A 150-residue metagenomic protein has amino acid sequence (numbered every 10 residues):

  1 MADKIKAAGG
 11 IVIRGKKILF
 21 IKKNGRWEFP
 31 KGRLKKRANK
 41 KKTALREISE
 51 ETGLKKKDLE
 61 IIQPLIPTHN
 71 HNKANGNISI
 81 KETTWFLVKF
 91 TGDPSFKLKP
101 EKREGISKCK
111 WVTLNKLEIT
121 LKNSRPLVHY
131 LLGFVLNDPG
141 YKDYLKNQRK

Functional and structural regions predicted by a protein language model:
M1-P30: N-terminal strand-loop-strand
A8-I13, R37-A38, R149: Short acidic/polar alpha-helix capping motifs at helix-coil junctions
R26-E28, K35-K36, P126-L127: Short, surface-exposed beta-strand-loop junctions and turns on beta-sheet-rich folds
E28, I62, I66, N77 (+2 more regions): Residue-level signal for alpha-helical context at structural boundaries
L34-S124: Unchanged
I119-K150: Charged phosphate-binding loop/patch that engages nucleotide di/tri-phosphates or the phosphate backbone of nucleic
